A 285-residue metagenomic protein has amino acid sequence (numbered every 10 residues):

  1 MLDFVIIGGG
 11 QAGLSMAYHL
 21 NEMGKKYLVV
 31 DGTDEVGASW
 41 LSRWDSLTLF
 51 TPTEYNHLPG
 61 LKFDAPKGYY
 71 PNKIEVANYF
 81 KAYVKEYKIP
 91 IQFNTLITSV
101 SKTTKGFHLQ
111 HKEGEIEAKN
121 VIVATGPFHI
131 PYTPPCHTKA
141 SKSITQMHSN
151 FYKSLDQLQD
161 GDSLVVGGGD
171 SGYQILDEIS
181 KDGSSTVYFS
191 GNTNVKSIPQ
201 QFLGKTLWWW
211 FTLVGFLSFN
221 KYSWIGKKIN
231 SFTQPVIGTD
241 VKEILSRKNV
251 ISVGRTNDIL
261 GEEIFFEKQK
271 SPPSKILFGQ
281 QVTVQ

Functional and structural regions predicted by a protein language model:
M1-T33, G37-S39, G68-Q285: Flavin (primarily FAD) cofactor-binding/catalytic cores of flavoenzymes
E35, W44-L47: Aromatic-lined carbohydrate-binding/catalytic grooves of carbohydrate-active enzymes
W40, W44, T51, Q201: Short, flexible helix/strand-to-coil boundary loops that buttress conserved ligand/catalytic motifs in alpha/beta
T48-L49, D156: Hydrophobic alpha-helical segments and their boundary regions
L49-K67, K221: Glycine-rich flavin
